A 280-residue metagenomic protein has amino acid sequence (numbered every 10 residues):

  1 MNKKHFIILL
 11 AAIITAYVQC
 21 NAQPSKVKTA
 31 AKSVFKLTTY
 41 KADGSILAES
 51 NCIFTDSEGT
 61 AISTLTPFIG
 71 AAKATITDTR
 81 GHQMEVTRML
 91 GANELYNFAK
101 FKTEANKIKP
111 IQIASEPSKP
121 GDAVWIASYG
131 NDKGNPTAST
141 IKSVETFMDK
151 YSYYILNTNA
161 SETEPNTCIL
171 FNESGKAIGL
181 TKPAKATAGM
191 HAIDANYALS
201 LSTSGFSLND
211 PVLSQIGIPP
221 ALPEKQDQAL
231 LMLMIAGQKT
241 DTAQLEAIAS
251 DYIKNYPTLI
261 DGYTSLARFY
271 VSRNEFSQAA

Functional and structural regions predicted by a protein language model:
M1-S25: Bacterial Sec-dependent N-terminal signal peptides
Q23-K26, K109-I155, S161-P165, T181-A192: Flexible, gly/ser-rich surface segments that form the specificity/activation loops bordering the active-site cleft
Q23-P24, Y40-T64, Q83-E85, T167-C168: A conserved glycine-rich beta-strand in the N-terminal activation segment of trypsin-fold
V27, G179-I248: C-terminal cap/linker of serine protease catalytic domains
D56-A127, D132-P136, A160: Conserved active-site neighborhood of the chymotrypsin/trypsin-like protease fold
